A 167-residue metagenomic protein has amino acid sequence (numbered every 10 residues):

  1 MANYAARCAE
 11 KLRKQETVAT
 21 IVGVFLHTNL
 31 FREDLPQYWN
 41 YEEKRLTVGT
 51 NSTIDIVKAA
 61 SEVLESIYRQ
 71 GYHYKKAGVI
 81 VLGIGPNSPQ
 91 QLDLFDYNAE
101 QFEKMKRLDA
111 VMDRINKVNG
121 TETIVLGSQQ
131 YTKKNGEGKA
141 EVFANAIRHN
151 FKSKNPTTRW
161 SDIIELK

Functional and structural regions predicted by a protein language model:
M1-K167: Basic, low-complexity intrinsically disordered segments
